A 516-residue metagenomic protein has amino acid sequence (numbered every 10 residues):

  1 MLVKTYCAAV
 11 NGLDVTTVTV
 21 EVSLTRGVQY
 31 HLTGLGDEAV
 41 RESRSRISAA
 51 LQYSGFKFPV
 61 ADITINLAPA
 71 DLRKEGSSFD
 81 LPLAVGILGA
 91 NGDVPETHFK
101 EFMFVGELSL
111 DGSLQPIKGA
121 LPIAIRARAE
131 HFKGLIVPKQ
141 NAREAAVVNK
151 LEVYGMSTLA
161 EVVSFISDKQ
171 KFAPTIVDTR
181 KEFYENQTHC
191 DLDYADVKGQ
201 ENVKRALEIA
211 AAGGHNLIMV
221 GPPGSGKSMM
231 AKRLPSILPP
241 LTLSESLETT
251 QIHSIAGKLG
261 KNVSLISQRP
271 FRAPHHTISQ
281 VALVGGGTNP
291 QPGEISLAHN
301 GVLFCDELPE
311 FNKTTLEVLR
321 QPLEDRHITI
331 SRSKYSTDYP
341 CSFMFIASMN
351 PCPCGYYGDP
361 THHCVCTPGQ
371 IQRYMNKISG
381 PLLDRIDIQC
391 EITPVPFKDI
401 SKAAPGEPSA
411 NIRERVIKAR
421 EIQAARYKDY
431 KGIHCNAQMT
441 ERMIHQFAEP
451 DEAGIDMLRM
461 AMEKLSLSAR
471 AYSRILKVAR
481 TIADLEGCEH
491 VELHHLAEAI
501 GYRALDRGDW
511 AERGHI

Functional and structural regions predicted by a protein language model:
M1-I218, P222-S225, S331, A471-Y472 (+1 more regions): Peripheral, non-AAA+ core regions of ATP-driven protein-machinery
V18-L24, L283, D387-C390: Short beta-strand elements
A39-R44, P59, N66-G76, N289-P290 (+1 more regions): Basic, amphipathic alpha-helical bundle interface domains used for macromolecular binding and assembly
Q170-I209, G213, P240-I295: P-loop NTPase nucleotide-binding/switch module
M219-G260, D325: Walker A/P-loop
G221, G285, E307: The Walker A (P-loop) glycine that initiates the GxxxxGKT/S ATP-binding motif of P-loop NTPases
N300, D306-E307, V318: Walker B catalytic acidic pair
